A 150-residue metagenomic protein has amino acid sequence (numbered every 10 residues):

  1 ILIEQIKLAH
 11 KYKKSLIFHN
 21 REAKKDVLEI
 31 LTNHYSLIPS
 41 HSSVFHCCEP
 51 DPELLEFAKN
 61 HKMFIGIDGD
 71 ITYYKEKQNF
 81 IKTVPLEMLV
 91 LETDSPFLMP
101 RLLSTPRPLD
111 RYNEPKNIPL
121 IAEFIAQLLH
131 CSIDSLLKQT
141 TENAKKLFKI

Functional and structural regions predicted by a protein language model:
I1-H61, T72, N79, L98 (+3 more regions): Divalent metal-binding pocket/active-site signature
K7-L8, P115-I150: Mid-to-C-terminal alpha-helical segments outside catalytic/metal-binding sites
F18, F45, I67, L91-T93: Active-site flanking residues adjacent to catalytic metal/cofactor-binding acidic residues
K62-G66: Short, basic, glycine/proline-bearing loop/turn elements
T72, T93, T140-T141: Ser/Thr-centric signal marking residues that sit in or immediately flank functional binding/regulatory motifs
E76-M88: Short amphipathic alpha-helices and their capping/turn segments at secondary-structure boundaries
E87-P106: Short acidic/histidine-rich active-site segments
